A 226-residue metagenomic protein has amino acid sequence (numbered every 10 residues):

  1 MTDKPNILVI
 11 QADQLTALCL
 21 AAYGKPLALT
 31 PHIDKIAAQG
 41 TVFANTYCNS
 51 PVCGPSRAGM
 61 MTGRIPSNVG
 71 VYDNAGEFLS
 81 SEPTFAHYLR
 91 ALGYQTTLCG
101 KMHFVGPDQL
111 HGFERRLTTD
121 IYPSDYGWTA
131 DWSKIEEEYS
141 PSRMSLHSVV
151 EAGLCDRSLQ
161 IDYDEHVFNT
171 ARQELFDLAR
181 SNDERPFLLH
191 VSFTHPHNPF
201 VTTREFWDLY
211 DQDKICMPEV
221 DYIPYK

Functional and structural regions predicted by a protein language model:
M1-K226: Formylglycine-dependent sulfatase
